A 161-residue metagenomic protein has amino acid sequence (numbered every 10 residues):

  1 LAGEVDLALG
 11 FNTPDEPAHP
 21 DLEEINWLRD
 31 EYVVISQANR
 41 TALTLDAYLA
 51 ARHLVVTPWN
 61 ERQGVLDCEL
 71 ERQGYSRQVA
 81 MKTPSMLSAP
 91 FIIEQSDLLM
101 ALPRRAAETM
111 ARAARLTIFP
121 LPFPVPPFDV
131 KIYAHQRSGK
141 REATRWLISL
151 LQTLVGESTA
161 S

Functional and structural regions predicted by a protein language model:
L1-V5, F11, W59-T117: Hydrophobic hinge/microswitch elements
L1-Y32, S36, T117-F119: Short beta-strand-centered segments that line the small-molecule binding cleft or hinge of alpha/beta clamshell
F11, L43-L45, A51-Q73, K140-T144 (+2 more regions): Secondary-structure junction motif
E16, E23-N26, L45-D46, E71 (+2 more regions): Short secondary-structure boundary/capping segments
H19-L54, P58, H135: Flexible hinge/capping segments at coil-to-helix
I25, D46, P90-F91, R145: Alpha-helical segments flanking ligand/cofactor-binding loops in enzyme cores
R40-L43, A106, T117-A160: A late-sequence structural motif
